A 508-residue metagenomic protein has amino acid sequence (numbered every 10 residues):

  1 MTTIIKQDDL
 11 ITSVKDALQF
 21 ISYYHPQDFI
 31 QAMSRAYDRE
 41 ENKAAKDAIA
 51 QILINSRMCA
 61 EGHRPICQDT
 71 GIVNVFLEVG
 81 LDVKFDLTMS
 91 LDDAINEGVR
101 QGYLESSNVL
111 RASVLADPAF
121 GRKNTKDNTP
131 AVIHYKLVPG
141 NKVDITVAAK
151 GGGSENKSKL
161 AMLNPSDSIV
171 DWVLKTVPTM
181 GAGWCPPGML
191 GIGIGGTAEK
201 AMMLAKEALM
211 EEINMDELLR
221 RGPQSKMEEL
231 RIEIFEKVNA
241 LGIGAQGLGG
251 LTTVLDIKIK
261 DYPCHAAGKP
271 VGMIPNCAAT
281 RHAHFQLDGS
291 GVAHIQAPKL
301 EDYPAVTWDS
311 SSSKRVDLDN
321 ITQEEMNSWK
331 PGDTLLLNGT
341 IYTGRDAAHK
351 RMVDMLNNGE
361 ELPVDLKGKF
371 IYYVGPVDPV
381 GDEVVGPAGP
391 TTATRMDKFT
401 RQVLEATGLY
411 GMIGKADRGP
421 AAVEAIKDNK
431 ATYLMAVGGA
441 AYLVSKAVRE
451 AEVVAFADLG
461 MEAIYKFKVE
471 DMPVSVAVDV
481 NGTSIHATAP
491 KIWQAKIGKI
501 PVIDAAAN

Functional and structural regions predicted by a protein language model:
M1-I192, T197-D309, E405: Non-transmembrane, aqueous-exposed alpha-helical and coiled segments at domain scale
L163, A205-L209, G272-N276, G289-G291 (+5 more regions): Short, solvent-exposed amphipathic alpha-helical segments in soluble enzyme and RNA/protein-processing domains
L209, I213-G242, Q246-G249, T343-S475: Feature captures the catalytic cores and cofactor-binding loops of soluble hydro-lyases/lyases that act on carboxylate
G249-I257, C264-H265, A278, K446-N508: C-terminal binding/interaction regions
S311-I321: Short, structured beta-strand/loop micro-motifs enriched in basic residues and often containing a Trp
S328-W329, L335: Short, well-ordered loop/turn sites that connect or cap secondary structure elements
L335-L337, I341: Generic structural signal for buried aliphatic residues
